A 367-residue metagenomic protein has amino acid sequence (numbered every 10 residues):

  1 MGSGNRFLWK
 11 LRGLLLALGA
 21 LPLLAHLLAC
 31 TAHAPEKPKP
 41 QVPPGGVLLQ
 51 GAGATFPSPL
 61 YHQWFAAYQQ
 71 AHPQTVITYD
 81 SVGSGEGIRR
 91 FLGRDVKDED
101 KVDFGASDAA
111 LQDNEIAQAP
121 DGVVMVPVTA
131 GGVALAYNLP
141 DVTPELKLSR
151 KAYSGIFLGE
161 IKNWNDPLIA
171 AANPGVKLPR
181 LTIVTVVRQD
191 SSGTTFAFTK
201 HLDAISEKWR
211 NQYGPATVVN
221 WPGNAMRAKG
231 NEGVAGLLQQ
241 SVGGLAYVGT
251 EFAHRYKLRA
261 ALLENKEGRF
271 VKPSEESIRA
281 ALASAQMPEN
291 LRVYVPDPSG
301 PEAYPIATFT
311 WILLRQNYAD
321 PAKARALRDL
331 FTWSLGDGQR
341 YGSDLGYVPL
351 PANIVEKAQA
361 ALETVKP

Functional and structural regions predicted by a protein language model:
S3-L18: Bacterial N-terminal signal peptides that target proteins for export
H26-A29: C-terminal motif of bacterial Sec signal peptides marking the signal peptidase cleavage site
T31-H33: Bacterial signal peptide processing site
E36-A170, L178, A235-L237, V248-A253: N-terminal segment of the mature folded domain
V42, V176-L181, S299-E302, A307-P367: Extracellular/periplasmic juxtamembrane helices and adjacent flexible linkers that interface with membrane partners
I88, S191-A283: Ligand-binding pocket segment of bilobal, Venus flytrap-like solute-binding proteins
G132-A136, V142-A235: Extracytoplasmic ligand-binding site segments that recognize negatively charged/polar headgroups
E264-A326: C-terminal lobe and pocket-closing loops of periplasmic/extracytoplasmic Venus-flytrap solute-binding proteins
